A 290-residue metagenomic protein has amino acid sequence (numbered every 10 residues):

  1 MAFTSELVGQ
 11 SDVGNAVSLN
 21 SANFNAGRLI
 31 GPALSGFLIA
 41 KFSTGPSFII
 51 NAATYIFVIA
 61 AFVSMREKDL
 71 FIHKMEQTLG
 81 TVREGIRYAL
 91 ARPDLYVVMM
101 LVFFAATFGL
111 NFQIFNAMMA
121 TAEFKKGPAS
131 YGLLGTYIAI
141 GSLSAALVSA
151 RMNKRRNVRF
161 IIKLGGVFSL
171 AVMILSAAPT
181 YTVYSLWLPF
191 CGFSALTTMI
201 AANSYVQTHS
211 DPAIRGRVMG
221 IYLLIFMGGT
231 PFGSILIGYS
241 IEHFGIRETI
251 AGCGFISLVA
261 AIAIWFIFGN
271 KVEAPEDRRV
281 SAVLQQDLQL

Functional and structural regions predicted by a protein language model:
M1-A26: Cytoplasmic helix-loop-helix junction between adjacent transmembrane helices in 12-TM secondary transporters
A2, E6, F48, A52-Q77 (+1 more regions): Helix-loop junctions on the cytosolic side of multi-pass membrane transporters, especially the intracellular loop
L19-G27, L101, I221-F226: Hydrophobic alpha-helical segments of secondary membrane carriers
N25-A61: Helix-loop-helix hairpin linking two adjacent transmembrane segments in secondary transporters
R28, P32, V102-Q113, T230: Conserved extracellular-gate-facing transmembrane-helix segments in secondary transporters
S43, R83, L90, N116-L290: C-terminal transmembrane bundle of multi-pass solute transporters/carriers
E67-M100, V283-L290: Juxtamembrane intracellular "pre-TM" segments in multi-pass secondary transporters
L90-N111, P189: Pair of pore-lining "gating" transmembrane helices in MFS-fold secondary transporters
